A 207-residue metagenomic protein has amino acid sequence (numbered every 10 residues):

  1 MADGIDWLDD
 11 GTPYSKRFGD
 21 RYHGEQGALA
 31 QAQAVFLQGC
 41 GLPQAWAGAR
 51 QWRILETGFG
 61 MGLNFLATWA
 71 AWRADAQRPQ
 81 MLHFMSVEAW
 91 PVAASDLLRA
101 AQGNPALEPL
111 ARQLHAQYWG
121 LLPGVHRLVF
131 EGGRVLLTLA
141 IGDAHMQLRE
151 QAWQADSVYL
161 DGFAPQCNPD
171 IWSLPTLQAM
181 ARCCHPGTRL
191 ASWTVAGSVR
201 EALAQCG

Functional and structural regions predicted by a protein language model:
M1-R53, W69-P109: Rossmann-like AdoMet
M61-L66: Glycine-rich SAM-binding Motif I of class I
P79-L82, C184-T188: A short helix->loop->beta-strand "cap" motif at the edges of active sites that frequently abuts
A89, W172, V195: Short beta->alpha hinge that forms the Motif I/post-I loop of the SAM-binding pocket
L98-Q151: S-adenosyl-L-methionine
P105, P109-A111, G197-G207: Conserved Class I S-adenosyl-L-methionine
L137-L139, W153-G162: Short SAM/SAH-binding signature in class I
D170-G187: A short glycine-rich, Lys/Arg-flanked "PGG" loop and its adjoining helix->strand segment in the class I
